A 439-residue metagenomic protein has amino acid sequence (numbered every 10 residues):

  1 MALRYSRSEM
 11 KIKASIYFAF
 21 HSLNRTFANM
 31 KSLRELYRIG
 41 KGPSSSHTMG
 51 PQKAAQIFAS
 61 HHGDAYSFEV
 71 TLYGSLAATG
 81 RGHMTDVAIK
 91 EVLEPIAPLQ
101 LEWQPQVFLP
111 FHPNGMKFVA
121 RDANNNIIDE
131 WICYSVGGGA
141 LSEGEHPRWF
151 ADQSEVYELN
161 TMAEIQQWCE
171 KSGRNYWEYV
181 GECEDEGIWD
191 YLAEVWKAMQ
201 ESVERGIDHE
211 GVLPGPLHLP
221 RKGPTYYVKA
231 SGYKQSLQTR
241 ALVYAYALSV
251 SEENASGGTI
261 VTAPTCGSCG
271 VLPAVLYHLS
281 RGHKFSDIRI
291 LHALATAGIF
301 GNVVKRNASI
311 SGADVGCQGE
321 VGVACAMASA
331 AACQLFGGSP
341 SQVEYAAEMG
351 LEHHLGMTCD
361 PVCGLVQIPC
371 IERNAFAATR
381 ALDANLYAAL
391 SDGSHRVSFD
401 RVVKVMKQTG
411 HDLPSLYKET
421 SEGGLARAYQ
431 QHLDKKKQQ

Functional and structural regions predicted by a protein language model:
R38-A55, G257-V275, C317-C325: Conserved phosphate/anionic-ligand binding catalytic regions in large, soluble enzymes, centered on
I39-G40, S311-G316, P361-C370: Short beta-alpha connecting loops at secondary-structure transitions that line or flank enzyme active sites
T48-H61, P273-K284, S329-G337: Alpha-helical support elements that line or immediately flank enzyme active sites and cofactor-binding pockets
P95-Y233, L242: C-terminal regulatory domains involved in ligand/effector binding and gene-expression control
Q200-K284, I288-G312, G316, G424-Q439: Accessory "access/gating" subregions that flank catalytic or transport cores
A245, S249, G270-H278, A295-V303 (+3 more regions): Contiguous, well-ordered alpha-helical segments that form the cores/surfaces of helical PPI scaffolds
A332-Q439: Functionally critical mobile loop/hinge segments
